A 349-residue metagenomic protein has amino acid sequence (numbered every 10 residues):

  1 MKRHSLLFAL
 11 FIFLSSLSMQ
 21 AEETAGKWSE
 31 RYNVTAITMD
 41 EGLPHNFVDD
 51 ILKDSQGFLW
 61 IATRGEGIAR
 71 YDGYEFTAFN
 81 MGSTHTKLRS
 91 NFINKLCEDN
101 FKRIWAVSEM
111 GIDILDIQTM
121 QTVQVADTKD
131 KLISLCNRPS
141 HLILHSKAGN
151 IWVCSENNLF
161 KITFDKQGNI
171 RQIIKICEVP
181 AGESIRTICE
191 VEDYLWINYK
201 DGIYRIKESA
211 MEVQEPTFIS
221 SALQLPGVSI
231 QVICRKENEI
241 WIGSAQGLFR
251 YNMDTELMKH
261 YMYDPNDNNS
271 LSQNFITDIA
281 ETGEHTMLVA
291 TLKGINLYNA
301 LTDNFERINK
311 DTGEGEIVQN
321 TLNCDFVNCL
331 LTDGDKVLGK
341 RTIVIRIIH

Functional and structural regions predicted by a protein language model:
M1-H349: Carboxylate-rich, polar loop motifs that coordinate divalent cations or form catalytic acidic clusters
